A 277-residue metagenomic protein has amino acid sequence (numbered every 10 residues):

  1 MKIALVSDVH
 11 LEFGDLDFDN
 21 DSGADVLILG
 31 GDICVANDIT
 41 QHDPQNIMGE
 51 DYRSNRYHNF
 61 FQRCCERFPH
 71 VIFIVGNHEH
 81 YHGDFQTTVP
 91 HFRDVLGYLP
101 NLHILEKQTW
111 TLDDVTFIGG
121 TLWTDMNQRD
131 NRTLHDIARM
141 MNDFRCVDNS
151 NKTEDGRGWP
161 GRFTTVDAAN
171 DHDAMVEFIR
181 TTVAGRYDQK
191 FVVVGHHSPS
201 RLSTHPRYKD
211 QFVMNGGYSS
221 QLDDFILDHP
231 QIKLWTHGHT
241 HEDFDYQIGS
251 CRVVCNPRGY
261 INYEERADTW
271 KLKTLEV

Functional and structural regions predicted by a protein language model:
M1-A4, T109-G119, Q189-K190, Q247-R252: Beta-strand-turn-beta hairpins that frame and shape the catalytic cleft of phosphate-ester-processing enzymes
M1-F73, H80-T87, G158, T165: N-terminal active-site segment of His-dependent metallophosphoesterases
L5-S7, L27-D32, I72-N77, H103-K107 (+3 more regions): Active-site neighborhood of phospho(di)ester-bond hydrolases with catalytic His/Asp-centered motifs
H10-L16, C34-D38, H78-T88, T109-T111 (+4 more regions): Active-site environment of divalent metal-dependent phosphoester hydrolases
Q41-R56, P160-A174, R186-Q231, N262-E264: Active-site-proximal segments of metal-dependent phosphoesterases and phosphodiesterases across multiple
H70-F144: A basic- and aromatic-enriched beta-loop-alpha substructure that forms the phosphate/nucleotide- and DNA/RNA-contacting
I118-V192, H197-K209: Active-site-proximal loop/helix segment associated with metal-binding centers of metalloenzymes
H205, M214-K233, T240-V277: Binuclear metal-dependent phosphoesterase catalytic core
